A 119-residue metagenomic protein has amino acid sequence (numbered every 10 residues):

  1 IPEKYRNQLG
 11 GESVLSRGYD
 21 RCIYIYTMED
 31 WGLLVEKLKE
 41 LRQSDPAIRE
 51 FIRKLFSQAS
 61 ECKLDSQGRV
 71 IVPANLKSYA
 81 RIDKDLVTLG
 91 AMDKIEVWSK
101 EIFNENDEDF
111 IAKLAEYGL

Functional and structural regions predicted by a protein language model:
Y5-G11, L15-E61, S66, N75-L119: Flexible "stalk/tail and boundary" regions
V72: Active-site beta-strand/loop microenvironment that shapes enzyme catalytic pockets
